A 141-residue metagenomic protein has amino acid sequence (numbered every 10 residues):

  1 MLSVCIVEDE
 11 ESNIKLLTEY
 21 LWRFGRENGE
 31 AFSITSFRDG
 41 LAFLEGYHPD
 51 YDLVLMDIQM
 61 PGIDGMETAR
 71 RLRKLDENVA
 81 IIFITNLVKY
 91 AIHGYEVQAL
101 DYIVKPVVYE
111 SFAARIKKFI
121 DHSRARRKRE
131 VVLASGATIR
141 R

Functional and structural regions predicted by a protein language model:
M1-S3: Non-catalytic signal-transmission and effector/linker regions of two-component phosphorelay proteins
E8: Conserved acidic carboxylate
E11-T35, K74: Two-component/phosphorelay signaling modules centered on CheY-like receiver
E30, E77, R129: Residue-level signal for beta-strand positions within conserved beta-sheet cores that form or flank
S36-A42, G65: Helix N-cap/capping motif at the beta->alpha junctions
E45, Y51-R126: CheY-like receiver
K117-R141: Conserved binding/recognition cores within well-folded domains
